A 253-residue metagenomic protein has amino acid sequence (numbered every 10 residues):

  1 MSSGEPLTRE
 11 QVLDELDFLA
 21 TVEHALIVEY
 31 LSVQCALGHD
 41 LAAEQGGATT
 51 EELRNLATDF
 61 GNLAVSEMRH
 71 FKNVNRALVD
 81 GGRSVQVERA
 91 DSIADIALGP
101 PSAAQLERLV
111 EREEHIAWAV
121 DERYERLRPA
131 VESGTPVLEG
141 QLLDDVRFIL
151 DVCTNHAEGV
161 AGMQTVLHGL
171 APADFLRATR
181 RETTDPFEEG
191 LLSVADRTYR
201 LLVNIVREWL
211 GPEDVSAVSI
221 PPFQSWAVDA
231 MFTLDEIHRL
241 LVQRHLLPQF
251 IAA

Functional and structural regions predicted by a protein language model:
M1-A253: Non-heme di-metal
